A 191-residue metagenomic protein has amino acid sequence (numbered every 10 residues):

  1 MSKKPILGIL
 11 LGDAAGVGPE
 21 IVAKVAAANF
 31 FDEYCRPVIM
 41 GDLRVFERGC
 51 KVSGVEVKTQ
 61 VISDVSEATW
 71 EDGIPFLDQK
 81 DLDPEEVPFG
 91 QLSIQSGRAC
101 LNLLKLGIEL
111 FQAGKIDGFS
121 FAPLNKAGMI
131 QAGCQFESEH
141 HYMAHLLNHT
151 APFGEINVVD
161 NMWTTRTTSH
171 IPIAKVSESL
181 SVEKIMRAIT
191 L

Functional and structural regions predicted by a protein language model:
M1-E139, V182-L191: Contiguous, glycine/small-aliphatic-enriched amphipathic segments in soluble metabolic enzymes
E139-A174: Flexible loop/hinge segments that line or gate small-molecule binding clefts
R166-L191: Glycine-rich phosphate/diphosphate-binding loop of Rossmann-like nucleotide-binding domains
